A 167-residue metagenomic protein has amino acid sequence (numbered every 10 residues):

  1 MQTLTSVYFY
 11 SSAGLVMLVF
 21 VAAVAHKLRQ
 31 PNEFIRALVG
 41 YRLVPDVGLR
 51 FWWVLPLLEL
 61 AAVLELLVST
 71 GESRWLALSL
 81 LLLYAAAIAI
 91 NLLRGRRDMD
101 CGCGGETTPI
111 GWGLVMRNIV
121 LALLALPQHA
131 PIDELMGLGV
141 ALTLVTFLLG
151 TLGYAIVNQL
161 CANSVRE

Functional and structural regions predicted by a protein language model:
M1-R166: Membrane-interfacial helix-loop segments of redox and metal-homeostasis proteins, especially TM-loop-TM junctions
